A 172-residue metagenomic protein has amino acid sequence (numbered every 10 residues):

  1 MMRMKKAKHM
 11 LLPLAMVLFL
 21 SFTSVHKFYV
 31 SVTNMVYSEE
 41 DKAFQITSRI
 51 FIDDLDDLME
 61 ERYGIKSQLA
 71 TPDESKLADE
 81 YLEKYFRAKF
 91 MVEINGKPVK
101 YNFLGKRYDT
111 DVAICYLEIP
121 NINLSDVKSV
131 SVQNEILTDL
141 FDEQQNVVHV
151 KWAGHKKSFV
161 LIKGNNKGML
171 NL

Functional and structural regions predicted by a protein language model:
M1-F28: Bacterial Sec-dependent N-terminal signal peptides
V25-Q45, R49-L172: N-terminal soluble domains immediately following signal/targeting peptides that reside in extracytoplasmic
